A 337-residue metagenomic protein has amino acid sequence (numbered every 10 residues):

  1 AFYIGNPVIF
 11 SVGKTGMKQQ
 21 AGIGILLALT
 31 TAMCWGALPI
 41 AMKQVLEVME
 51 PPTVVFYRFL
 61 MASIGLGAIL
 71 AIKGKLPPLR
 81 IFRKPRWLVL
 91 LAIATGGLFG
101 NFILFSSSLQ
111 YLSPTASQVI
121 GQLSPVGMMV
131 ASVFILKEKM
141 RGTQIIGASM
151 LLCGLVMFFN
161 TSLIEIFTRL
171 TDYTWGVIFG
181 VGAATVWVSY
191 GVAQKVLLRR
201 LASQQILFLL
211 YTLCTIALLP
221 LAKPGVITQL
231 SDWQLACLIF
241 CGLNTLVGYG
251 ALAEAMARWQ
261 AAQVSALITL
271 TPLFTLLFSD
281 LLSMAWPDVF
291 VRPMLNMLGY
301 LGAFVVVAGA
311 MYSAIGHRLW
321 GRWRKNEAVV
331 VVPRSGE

Functional and structural regions predicted by a protein language model:
Q20-G24, V48-P52, F56, F82-W87 (+3 more regions): Juxtamembrane helix-entry segments on the extracytoplasmic side of multipass membrane proteins
A28, I40-K43, L66, M128-V130 (+4 more regions): Transmembrane alpha-helical segments that form core, pore/gating elements of small-molecule transporters/exporters
A32, V55-Y57, L98, P114-L123 (+2 more regions): Helix-helix packing/entry segments at the starts of transmembrane helices
C34-P39, G74-G121, V156-M157, I239-W259: Specific transmembrane alpha-helical segments of multi-pass solute transporters/efflux pumps, especially DMT/EamA
Q44, V48, S63-F82, C153-L170 (+3 more regions): Membrane-interface helix-cap regions at the ends of transmembrane helices in multi-pass membrane proteins
V48-G100, G127-A131, T185-S189, A193 (+3 more regions): Transmembrane alpha-helices of multi-pass small-molecule transport proteins
F59, N160-T161, T269-E337: C-terminal-most transmembrane helix of multi-pass membrane proteins
G65-L70, S124-S149, V156, L273-Y300: C-terminal transmembrane-helix exit sites in multi-pass transporters
